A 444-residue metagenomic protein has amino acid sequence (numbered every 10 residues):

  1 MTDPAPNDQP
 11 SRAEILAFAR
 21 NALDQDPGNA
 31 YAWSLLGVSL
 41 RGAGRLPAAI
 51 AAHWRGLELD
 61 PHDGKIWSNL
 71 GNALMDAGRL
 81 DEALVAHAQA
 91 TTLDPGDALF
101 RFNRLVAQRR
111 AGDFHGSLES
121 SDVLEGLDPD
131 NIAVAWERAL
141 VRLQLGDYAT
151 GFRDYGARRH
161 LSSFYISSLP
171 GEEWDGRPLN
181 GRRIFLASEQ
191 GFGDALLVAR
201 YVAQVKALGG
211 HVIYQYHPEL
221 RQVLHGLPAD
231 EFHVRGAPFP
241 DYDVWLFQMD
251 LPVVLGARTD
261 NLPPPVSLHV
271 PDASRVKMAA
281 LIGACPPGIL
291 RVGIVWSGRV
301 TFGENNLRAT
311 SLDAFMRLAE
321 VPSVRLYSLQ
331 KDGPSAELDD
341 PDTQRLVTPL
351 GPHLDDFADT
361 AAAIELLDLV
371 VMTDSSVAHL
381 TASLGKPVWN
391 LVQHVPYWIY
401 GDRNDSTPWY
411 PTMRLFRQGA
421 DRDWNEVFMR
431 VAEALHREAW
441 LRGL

Functional and structural regions predicted by a protein language model:
M1-L444: Alpha-helical solenoid repeat scaffolds of the TPR/TPR-like class and their adjacent stem/linker regions that mediate
